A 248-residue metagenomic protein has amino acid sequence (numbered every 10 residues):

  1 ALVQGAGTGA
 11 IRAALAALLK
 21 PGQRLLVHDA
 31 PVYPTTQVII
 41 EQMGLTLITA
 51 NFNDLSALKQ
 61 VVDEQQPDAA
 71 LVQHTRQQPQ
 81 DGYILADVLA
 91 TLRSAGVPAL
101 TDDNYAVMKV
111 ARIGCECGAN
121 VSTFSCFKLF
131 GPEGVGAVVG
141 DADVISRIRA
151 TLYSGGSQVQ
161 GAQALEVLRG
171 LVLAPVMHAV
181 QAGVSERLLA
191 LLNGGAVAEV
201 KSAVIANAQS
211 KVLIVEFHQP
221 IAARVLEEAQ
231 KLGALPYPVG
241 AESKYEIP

Functional and structural regions predicted by a protein language model:
L2-H178, A182-K201, E227: Conserved PLP-enzyme active-site core in the AAT-like
S185-E186, S202-I214: Conserved glycine-rich beta-strand-loop-beta hairpin in the small C-terminal domain of fold type I
A208-P248: Conserved C-terminal alpha-helix-loop-beta "cap" of PLP-dependent enzymes that closes/shapes the active-site mouth
